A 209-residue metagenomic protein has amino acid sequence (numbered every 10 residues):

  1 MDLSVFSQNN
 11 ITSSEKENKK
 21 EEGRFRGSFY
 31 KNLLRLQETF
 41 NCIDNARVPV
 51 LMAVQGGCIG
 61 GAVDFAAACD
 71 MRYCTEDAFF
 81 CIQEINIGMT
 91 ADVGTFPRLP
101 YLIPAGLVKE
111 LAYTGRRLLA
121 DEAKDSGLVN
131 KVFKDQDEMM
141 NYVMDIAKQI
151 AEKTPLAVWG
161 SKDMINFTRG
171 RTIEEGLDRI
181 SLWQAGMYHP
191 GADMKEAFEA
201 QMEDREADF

Functional and structural regions predicted by a protein language model:
M1-T39, G88: Glycine- (often His-adjacent) and acidic-residue-rich active-site loop that binds/positions the CoA thioester
Y30-L33, Q37, G60, V93 (+2 more regions): Glycine-rich phosphate-binding loop at the start of an alpha helix
T39, I43-N45, A53, I59-Y113 (+3 more regions): CoA-thioester-processing core
M71, E110, T114-R116, E122 (+2 more regions): Well-ordered beta-strand positions
Y73-A78, V129-D178, G191-A192, D208-F209: C-terminal long alpha-helix characteristic of the crotonase
L111, M164, W183-Y188: Helix-loop "lid/cap" segments that line or gate small-molecule binding pockets
